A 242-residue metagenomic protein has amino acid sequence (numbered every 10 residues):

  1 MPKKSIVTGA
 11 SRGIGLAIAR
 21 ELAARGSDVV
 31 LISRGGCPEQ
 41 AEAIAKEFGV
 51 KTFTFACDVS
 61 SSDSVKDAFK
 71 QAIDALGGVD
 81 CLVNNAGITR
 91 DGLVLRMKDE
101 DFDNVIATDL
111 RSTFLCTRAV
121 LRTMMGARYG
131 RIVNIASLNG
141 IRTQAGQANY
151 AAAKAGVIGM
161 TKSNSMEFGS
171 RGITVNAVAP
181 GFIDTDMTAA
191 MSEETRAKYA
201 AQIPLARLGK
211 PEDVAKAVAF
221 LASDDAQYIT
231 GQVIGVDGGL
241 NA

Functional and structural regions predicted by a protein language model:
S11-G13: Conserved glycine-rich cofactor-binding loop
R25-A41: Conserved glycine-rich Rossmann-like NAD(P)H-binding loop of the short-chain dehydrogenase/reductase
L93-V94, K98-I106, Y199: Substrate-binding pocket helix/loop in short-chain dehydrogenase/reductase
T117, A153, T161: Active-site helix of classical SDR
R122, M166-E167, Q227: Alpha-helical segment proximal to the catalytic Tyr-Lys
S137: Residue(s) in the substrate-gating loop at a strand-loop-helix junction that position the organic substrate next
G169, T174, I229-G231: Short, small/polar-rich loop/turn modules that mediate ligand/substrate recognition or access, typified
